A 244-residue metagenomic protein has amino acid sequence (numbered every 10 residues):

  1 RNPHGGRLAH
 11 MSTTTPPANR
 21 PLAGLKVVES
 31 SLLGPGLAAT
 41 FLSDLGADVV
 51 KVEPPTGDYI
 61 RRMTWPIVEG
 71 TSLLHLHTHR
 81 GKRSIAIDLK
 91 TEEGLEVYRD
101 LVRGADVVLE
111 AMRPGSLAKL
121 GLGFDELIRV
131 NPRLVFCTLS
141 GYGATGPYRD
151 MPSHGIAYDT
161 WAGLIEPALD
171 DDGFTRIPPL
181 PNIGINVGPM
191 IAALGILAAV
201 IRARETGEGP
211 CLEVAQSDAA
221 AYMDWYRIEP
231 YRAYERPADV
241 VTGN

Functional and structural regions predicted by a protein language model:
R1-T56, R99, G104, A111 (+2 more regions): Acyl-CoA thioester-binding alpha/beta core of soluble enzymes
N19, G155, W161-N244: Acidic, glycine-rich segments within the central catalytic cores of soluble metabolic enzymes that bind/position
V27, L42, K82, L109 (+5 more regions): Structural scaffold positions in well-ordered secondary structure
A47-S84: Glycine-rich phosphate-binding loop and adjoining beta1-alpha1-beta2 segment of Rossmann-like nucleotide-binding folds
V49-K51, S84-A86, F136, C211-E213: Conserved beta-strand scaffold positions in the cores of enzyme catalytic domains, especially in NTP/NDP-utilizing
P66-G70, P152-A157, P230-Y231: Short, hinge-like loop/turn segments at secondary-structure boundaries
L73-R129: A structured beta-alpha segment of the ubiquitous adenosine-cofactor-binding alpha/beta core
T91, E110-L169: N-terminal Rossmann-like NAD(P) cofactor-binding subdomain of oxidoreductases, focused on the glycine-rich
